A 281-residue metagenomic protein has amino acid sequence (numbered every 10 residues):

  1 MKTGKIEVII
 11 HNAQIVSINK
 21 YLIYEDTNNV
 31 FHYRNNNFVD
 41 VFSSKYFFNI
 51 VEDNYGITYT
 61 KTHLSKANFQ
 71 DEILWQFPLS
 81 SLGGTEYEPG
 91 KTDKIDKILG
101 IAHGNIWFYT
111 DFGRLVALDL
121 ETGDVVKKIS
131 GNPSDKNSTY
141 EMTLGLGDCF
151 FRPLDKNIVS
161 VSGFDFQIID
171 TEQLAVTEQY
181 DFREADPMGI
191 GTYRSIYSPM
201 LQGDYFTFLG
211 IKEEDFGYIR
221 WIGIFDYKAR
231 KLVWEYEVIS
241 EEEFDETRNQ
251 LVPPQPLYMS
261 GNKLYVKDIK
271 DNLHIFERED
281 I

Functional and structural regions predicted by a protein language model:
M1-I281: Secretory-pathway ectodomains
